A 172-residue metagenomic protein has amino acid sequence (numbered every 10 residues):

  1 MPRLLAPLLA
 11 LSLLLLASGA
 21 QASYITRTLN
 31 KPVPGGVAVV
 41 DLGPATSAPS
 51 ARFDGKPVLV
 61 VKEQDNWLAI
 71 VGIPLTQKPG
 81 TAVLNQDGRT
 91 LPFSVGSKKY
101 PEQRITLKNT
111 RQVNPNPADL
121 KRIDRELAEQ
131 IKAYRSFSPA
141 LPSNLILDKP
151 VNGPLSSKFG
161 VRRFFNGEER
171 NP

Functional and structural regions predicted by a protein language model:
M1-A6: Positively charged n-region of N-terminal signal peptides that target proteins for export
P7-L16: Bacterial N-terminal signal peptides
A22-P92, S97: Cationic-aromatic interfacial patches
T26, P92-P172: Surface-exposed, glycine-biased beta-strand/turn segments
